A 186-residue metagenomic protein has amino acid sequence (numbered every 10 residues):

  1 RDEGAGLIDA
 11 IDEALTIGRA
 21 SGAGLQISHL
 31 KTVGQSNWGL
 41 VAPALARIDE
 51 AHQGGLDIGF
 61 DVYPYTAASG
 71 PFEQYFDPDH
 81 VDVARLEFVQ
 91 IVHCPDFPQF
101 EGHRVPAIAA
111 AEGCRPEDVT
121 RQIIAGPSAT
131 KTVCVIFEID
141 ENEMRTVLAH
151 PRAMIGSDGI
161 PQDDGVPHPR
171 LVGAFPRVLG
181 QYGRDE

Functional and structural regions predicted by a protein language model:
R1-A20: Hydrophobic, small-residue-rich alpha-helical packing segments that form membrane-like cores
I8-E13, A42-A44, A174: Charged helix-capping and loop-helix junction motifs
G18-L25, H29-P167, L171: Polyanionic/metal-chelating signatures
A174-E186: Gly/His-enriched, cation/cofactor- and phosphate-binding structural elements
